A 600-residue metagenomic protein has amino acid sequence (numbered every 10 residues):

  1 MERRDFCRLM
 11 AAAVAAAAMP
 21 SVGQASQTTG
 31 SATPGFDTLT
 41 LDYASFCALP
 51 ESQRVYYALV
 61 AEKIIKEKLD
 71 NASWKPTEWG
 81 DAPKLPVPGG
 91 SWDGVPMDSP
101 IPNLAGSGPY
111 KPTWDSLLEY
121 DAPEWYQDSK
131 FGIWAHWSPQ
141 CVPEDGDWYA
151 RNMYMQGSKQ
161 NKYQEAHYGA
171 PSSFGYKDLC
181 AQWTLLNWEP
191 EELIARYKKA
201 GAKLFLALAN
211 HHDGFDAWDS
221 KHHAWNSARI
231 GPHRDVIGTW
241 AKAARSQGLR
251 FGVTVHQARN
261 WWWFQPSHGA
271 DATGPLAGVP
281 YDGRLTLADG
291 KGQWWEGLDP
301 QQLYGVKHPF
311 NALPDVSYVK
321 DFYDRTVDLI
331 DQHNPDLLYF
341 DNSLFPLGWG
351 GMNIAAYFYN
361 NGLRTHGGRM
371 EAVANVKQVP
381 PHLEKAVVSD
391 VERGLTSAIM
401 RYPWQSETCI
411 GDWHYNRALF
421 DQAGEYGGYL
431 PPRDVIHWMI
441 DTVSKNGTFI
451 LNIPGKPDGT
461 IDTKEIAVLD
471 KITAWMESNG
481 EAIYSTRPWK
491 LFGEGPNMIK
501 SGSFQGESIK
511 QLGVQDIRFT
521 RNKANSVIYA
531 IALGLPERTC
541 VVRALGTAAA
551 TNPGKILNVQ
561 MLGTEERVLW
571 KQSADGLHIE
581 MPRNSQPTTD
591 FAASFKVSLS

Functional and structural regions predicted by a protein language model:
D5-A25: N-terminal export signals
S26-T33: Cleaved targeting-peptide boundary
T33-S600: Mature catalytic domains of secreted/periplasmic carbohydrate-active enzymes
